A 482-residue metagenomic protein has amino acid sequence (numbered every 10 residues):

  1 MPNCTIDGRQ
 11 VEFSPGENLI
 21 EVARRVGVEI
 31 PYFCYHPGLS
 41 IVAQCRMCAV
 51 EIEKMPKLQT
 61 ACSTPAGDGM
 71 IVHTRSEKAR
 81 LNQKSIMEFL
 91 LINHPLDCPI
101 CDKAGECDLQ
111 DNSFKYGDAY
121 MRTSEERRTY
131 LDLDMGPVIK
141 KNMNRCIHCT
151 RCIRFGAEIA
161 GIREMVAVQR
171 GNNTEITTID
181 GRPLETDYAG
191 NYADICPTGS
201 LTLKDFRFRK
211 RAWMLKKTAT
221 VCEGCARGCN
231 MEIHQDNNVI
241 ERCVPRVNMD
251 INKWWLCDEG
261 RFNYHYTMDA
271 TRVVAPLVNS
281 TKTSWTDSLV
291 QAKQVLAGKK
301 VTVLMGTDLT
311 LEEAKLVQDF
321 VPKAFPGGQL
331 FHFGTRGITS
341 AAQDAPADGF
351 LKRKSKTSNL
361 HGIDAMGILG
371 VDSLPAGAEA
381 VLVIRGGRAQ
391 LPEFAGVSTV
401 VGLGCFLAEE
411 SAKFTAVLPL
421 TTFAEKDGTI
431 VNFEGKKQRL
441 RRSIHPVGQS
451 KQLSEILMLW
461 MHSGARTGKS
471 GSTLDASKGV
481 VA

Functional and structural regions predicted by a protein language model:
N3, E17-E21, T310, Q452: Short, structural beta-strand-to-alpha-helix junction motif
N3-T5, D68-R75, T177-G181, E241 (+3 more regions): Short beta-alpha connecting loops at secondary-structure transitions that line or flank enzyme active sites
L19-E53: A basic, amphipathic helix-loop patch mediating RNA/tRNA/ribosome contacts
R46-E223, R227-M231, D236-I240: Fe-S ferredoxin-like electron-transfer domains and their immediately adjacent linker/connector regions across
S124, L131, H234-K300, D344 (+4 more regions): Cofactor-/ligand-binding subdomain signature composed of acidic, glycine-rich, tryptophan-containing flexible loops
T186-P245, E379, R385-R388, F394-A408 (+1 more regions): Phosphate/diphosphate-binding loops
T283, A314, Q318-P326, L330-A482: Non-catalytic alpha/beta scaffold blocks inside enzyme catalytic domains
T302-E313, G387-A389: Gly/Ser/Thr-rich loops at beta-strand to alpha-helix junctions that form or flank small-molecule/cofactor-binding
